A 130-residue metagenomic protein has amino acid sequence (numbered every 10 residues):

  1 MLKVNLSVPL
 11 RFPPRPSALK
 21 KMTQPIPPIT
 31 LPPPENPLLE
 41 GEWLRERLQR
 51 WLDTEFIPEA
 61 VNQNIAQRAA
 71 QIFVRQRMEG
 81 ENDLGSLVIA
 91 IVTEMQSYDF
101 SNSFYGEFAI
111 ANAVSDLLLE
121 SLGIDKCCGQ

Functional and structural regions predicted by a protein language model:
M1-M22: N-terminal chloroplast transit peptides
R15-Q130: The transition from N-terminal targeting/processing segments to the mature protein
